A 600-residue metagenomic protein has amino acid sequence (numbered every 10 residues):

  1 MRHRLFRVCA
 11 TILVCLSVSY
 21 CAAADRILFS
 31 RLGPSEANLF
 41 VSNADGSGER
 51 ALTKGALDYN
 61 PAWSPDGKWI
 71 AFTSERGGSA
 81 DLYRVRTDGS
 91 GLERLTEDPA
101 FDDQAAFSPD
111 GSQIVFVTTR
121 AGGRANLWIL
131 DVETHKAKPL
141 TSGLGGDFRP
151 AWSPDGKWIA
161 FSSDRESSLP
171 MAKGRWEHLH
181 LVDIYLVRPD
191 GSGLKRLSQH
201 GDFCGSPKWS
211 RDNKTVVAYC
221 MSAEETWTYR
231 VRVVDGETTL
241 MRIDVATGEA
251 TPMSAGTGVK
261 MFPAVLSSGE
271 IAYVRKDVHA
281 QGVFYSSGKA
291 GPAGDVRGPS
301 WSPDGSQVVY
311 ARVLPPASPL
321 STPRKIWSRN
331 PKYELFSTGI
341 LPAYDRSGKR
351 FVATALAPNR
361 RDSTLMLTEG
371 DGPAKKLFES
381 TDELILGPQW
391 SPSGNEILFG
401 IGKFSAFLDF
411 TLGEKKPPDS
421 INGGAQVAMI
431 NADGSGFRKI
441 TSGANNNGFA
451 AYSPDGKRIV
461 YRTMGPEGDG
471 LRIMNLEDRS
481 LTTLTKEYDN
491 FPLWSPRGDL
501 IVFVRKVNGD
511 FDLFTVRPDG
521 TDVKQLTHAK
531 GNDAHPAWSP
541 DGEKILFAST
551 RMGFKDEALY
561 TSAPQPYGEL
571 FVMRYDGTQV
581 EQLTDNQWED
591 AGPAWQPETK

Functional and structural regions predicted by a protein language model:
M1-A10: Bacterial N-terminal signal peptides that target proteins for export
C9-S19: Bacterial N-terminal signal peptides
A23, P65-D66, P109-D110, P154-D155 (+9 more regions): Residue-level detector of Asp-centered blade-edge/turn motifs that repeat once per structural unit in beta-propeller
I27, I70, I114-V115, I159 (+8 more regions): Hydrophobic beta-strand positions that form the internal "hydrophobic ladder" of WD40/Gbeta-like beta-propeller blades
R31-L39, T53-L57, T73-Y83, T96-F101 (+21 more regions): A flexible loop/linker signature enriched in serine peptidases of the S9 family
N43-S47, R86-S90, D131-H135, R188-S192 (+8 more regions): Short loop/turn segments that connect beta-strands within beta-propeller blades
A62, A106, A151, K208 (+8 more regions): Conserved beta-strand position repeated across blades of beta-propeller domains
S302, V308-V313, Q565-P566, Y575-K600: Blade-level signature of beta-propeller repeat domains, shared across WD40, Kelch, NHL, RCC1 and BNR/Asp-box propellers
